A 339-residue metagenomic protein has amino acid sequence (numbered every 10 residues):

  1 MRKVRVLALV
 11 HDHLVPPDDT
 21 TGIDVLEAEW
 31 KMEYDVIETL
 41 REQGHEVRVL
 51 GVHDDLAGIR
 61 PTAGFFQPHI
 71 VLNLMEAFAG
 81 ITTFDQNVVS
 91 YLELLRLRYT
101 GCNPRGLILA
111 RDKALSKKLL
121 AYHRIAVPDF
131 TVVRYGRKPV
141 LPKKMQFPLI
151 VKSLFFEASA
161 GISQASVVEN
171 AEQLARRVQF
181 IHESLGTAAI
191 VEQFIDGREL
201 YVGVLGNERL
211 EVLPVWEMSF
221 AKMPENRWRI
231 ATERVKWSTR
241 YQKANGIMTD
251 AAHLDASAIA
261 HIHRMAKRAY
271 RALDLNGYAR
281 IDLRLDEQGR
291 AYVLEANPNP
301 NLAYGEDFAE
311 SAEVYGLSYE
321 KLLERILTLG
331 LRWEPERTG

Functional and structural regions predicted by a protein language model:
M1-T100, P104-R105, L109-R111, Y122 (+3 more regions): ATP-binding N-terminal substructure of ATP-dependent carboxylate-amine bond-forming enzymes
M1-V10, G64-Q67, L107-R198, R209: Active-site nucleotide/adenylate-binding loops and adjacent lid/helix of ATP-dependent enzymes
V6-L7, L72, Y201-G206, G289-Y304: A short beta-strand motif that forms the metal-chelation/ATP-contact edge of phosphoryl-transfer active sites
P17-G22, A160-S163, E306-A309: Short acidic, glycine/proline-rich loop/turn micro-motifs
V47, R98-Y99, V127, L149 (+1 more regions): Hydrophobic beta-strand scaffold residues
L119-A121, H253-G339: ATP-dependent carboxylate activation and anion-phosphoryl transfer catalytic cores that bind Mg-ATP to form
A171-R264, E287-Y292: Phosphate-binding site of ATP-dependent enzymes
